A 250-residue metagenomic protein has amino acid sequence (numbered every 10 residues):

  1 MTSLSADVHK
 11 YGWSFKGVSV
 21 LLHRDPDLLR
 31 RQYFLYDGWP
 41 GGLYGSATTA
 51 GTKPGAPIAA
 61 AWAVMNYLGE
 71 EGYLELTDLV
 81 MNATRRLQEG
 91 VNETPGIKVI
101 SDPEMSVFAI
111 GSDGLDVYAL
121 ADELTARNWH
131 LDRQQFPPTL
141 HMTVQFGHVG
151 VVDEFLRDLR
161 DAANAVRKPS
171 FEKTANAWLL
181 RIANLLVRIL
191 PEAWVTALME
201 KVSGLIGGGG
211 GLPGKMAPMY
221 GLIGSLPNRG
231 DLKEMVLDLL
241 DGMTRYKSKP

Functional and structural regions predicted by a protein language model:
M1-S106, I110-L115: Active-site C-terminal subdomain of aminotransferase-like
E93-T94, I110-P250: Non-catalytic terminal extensions of PLP-dependent enzymes
